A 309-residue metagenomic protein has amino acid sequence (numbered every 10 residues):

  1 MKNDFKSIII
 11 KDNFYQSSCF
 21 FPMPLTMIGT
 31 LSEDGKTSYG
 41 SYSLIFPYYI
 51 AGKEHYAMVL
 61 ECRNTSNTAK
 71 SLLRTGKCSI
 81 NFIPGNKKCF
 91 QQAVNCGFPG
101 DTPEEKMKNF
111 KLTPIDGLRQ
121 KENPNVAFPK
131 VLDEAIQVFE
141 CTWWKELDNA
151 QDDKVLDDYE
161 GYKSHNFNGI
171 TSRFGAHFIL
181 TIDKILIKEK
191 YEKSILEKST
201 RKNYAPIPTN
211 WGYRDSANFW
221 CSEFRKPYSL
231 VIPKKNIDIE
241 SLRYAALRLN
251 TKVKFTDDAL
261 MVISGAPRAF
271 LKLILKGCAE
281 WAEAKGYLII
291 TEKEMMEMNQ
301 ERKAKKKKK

Functional and structural regions predicted by a protein language model:
M1-S41, F46-L242: Active-site-proximal mixed secondary-structure blocks
D238-K309: Non-catalytic accessory segments flanking P-loop/AAA+ NTPase cores
